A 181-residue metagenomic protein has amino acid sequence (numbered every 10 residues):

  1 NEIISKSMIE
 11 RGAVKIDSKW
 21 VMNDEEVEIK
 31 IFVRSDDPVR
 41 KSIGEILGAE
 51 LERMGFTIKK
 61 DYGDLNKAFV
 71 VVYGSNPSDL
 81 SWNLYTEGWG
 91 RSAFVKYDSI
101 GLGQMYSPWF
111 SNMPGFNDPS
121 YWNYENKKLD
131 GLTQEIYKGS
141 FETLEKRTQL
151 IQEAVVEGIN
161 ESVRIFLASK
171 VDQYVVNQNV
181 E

Functional and structural regions predicted by a protein language model:
N1-A49, R53, E153: Append "and occasionally in soluble cytosolic enzymes with long acidic Gly/Pro-rich linkers
N1-E2, S35-A49, S75-E181: Detector for C-terminal structural segments
G12-W20, I58-G63, K146, L150 (+1 more regions): Surface-exposed patches in mature extracellular/periplasmic domains of secreted proteins
K19-N23, K67, G131: Surface-exposed, Gly/Pro/Thr- and Asp/Glu-enriched linker/hinge segments that connect structured elements
V21-M22, V71-D79: Short glycine-biased active-site loop of nucleotidyltransferases that positions the nucleotide triphosphate and helps
E25-I29, R53-I58, L80-L84, E161-V163: Loop/turn elements at helix/coil->beta-strand transitions in domains of secreted/extracellular proteins
E50-R53, D64-K67, Q173-Y174: Active/binding-pocket-proximal capping segment
K60-G74: Short helix-initiation/N-cap motifs at beta->coil->alpha
